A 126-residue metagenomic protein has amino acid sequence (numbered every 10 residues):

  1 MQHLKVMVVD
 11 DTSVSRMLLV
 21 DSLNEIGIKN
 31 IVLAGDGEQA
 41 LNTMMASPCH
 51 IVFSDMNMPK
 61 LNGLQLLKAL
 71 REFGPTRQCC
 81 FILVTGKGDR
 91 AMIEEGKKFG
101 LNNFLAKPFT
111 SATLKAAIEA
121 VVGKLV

Functional and structural regions predicted by a protein language model:
H3-V14, L19-L23, V52: Conserved acidic segment of CheY-like receiver
L33-I51: Acidic, metal-coordinating helix/loop segments flanking the phosphotransfer/catalytic sites of two-component signaling
D36-Q39, N62-K68: Acidic catalytic/metal-coordinating carboxylates
P48-H50, P75-C80: His-Asp phosphorelay/catalytic-motif detector in bacterial-type signaling
M58: Receiver (REC) domain active-site loop signature in two-component systems and cognate sites in sensor histidine kinases
Q65, G88-N103: Alpha4 helix (beta4-alpha4-beta5 surface) of REC/receiver domains from two-component response regulators
F109-I118: C-terminal output helix
